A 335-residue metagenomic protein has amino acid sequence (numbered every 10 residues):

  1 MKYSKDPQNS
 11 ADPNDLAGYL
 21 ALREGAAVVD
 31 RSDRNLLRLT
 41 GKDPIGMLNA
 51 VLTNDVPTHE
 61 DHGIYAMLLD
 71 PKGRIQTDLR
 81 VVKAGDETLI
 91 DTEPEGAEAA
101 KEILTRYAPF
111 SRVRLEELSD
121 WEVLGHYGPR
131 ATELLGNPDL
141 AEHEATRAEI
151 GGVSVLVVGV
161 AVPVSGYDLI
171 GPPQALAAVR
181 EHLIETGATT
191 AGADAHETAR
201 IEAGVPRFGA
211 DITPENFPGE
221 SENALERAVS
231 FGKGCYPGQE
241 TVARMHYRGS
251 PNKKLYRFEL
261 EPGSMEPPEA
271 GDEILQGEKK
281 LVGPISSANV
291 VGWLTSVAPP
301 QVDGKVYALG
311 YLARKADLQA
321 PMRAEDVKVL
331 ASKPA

Functional and structural regions predicted by a protein language model:
M1-D78: Acidic, proline/glycine-enriched N-terminal capping motif
D15-E24, A66-D78, A108-S111, A148-V157 (+2 more regions): Short amphipathic beta-strand starts and helix->beta connectors
A27-V29, N35-L36, R80-P206: Acidic, low-complexity central loop/insert segments
G41, I90, G128, L169 (+3 more regions): Residue-level signal for inorganic ion chemistry
D43-L48, A97-K101, A131-L135, Q174-E181 (+2 more regions): Short, conserved charged micro-motifs
E60-G63, L140-I150, G204, G209 (+2 more regions): Glycine-centered loop/turn motifs
P71, L79, F217, N223-V229 (+2 more regions): Glycine-rich, small/acidic residue-mixed loop/short-helix segments
D168-E259: Anionic-ligand-binding alpha/beta catalytic cores of soluble enzymes and soluble regulatory domains that recognize
